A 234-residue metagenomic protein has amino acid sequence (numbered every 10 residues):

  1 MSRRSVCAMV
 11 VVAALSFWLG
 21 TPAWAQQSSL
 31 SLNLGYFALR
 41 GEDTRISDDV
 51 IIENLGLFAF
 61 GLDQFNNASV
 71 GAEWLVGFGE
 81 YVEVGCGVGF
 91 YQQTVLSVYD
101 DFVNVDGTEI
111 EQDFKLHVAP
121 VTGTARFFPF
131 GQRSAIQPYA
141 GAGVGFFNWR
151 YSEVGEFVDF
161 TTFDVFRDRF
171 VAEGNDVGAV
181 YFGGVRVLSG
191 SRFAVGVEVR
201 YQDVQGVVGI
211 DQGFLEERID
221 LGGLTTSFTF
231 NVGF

Functional and structural regions predicted by a protein language model:
M9-W18: Bacterial N-terminal signal peptides
L19-A25: Sec/Tat signal peptide C-region and signal peptidase I cleavage site
S29, Y36-A38, A68, E73-F160 (+2 more regions): Gram-negative (and chloroplast) outer-membrane scaffold detector with strong preference for beta-barrel transmembrane
A38-V70, G174: Surface-exposed strand-loop-strand hairpins of Gram-negative outer-membrane beta-barrel proteins
D43-R45, Q93, Y181, R186-F234: Predominantly the C-terminal beta-signal and adjacent terminal strand-loop region of outer-membrane beta-barrel
D48-L55, D100-T108, V158-F166, G206-I210: Flexible, solvent-exposed coil segments and beta strand-coil junctions, predominantly the extracellular/periplasmic
L55-F60, D106-F114, D164-V171, D211-R218: Extracellular loop and loop/strand-boundary signature of outer-membrane beta-barrel proteins
G61-A68, D113-P120, R169-G178, R218-G222: Short sequence motifs at beta-strands and strand-loop junctions characteristic of Gram-negative outer-membrane
